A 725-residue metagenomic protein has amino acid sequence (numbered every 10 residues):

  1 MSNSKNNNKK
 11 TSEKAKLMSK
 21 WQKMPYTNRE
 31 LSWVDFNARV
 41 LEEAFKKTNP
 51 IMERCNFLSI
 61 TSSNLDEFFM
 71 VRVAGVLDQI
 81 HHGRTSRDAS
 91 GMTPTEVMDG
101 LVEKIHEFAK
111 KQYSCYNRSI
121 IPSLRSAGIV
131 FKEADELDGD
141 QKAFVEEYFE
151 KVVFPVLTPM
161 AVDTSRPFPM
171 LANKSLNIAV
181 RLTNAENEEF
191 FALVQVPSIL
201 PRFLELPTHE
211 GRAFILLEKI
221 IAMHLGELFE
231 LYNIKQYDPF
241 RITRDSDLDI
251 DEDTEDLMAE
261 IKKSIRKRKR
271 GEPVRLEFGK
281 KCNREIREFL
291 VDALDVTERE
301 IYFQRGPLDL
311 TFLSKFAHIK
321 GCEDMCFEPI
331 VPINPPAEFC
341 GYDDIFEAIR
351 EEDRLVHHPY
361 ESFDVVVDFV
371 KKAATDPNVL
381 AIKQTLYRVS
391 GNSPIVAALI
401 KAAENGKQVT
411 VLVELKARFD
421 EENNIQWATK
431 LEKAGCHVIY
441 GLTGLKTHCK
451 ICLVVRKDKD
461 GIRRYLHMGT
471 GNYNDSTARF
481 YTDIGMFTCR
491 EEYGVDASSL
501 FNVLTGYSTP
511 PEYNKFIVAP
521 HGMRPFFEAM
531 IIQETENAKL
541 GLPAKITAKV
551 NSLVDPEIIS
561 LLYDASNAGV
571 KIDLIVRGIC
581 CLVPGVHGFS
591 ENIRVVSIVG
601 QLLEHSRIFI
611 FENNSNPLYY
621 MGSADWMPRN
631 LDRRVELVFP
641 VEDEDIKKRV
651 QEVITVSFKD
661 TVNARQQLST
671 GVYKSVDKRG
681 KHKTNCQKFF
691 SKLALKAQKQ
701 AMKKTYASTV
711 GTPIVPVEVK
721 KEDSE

Functional and structural regions predicted by a protein language model:
M1-I546, D564-A568, C580-E725: N-terminal localization/anchoring segments of enzymes in phospholipid and broader phosphate metabolism
P556-I559, Y563: Glycine/threonine-rich ATP-lid/beta-loop region of ATP-binding domains
K571-I575: Hydrophobic alpha/beta core scaffold segments
